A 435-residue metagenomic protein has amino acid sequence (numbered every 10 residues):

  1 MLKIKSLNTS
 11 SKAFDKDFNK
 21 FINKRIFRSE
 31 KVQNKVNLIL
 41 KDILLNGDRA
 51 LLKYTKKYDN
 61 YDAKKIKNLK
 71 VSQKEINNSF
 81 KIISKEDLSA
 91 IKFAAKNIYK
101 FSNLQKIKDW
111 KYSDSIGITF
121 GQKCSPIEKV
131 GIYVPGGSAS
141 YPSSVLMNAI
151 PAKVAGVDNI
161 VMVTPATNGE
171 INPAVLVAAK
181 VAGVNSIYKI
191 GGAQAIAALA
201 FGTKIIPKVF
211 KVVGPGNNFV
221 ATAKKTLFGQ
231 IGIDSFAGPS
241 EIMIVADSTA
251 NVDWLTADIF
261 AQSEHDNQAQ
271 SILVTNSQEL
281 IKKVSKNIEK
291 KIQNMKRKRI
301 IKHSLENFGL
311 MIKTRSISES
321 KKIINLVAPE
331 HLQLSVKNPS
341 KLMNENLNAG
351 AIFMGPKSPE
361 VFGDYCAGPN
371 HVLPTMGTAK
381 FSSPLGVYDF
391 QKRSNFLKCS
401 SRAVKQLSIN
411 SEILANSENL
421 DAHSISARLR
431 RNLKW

Functional and structural regions predicted by a protein language model:
M1-E128: N-terminal Rossmann-like NAD(P)+-binding subdomain of aldehyde/semialdehyde dehydrogenases
L2-S10, S186-G191, M311-S316: Short acidic-hydrophobic, aromatic-tinged amphipathic segments that line or gate anion-handling sites
Y112-V177: Conserved small-residue-rich beta-alpha loop and adjacent elements that most often cradle the phosphate/pyrophosphate
M147-D158, K180-A182, A200-I206, K224-T226 (+1 more regions): Alpha-helix C-terminal capping segments
G183-W254, D258-A261, H265-Q270: Conserved NAD(P)+-binding/catalytic subdomain of aldehyde/semialdehyde dehydrogenases
S235-N307, M311: A conserved active-site cap/scaffold subdomain adjacent to cofactor or substrate pockets
N325-W435: C-terminal core of ALDH-fold dehydrogenases
